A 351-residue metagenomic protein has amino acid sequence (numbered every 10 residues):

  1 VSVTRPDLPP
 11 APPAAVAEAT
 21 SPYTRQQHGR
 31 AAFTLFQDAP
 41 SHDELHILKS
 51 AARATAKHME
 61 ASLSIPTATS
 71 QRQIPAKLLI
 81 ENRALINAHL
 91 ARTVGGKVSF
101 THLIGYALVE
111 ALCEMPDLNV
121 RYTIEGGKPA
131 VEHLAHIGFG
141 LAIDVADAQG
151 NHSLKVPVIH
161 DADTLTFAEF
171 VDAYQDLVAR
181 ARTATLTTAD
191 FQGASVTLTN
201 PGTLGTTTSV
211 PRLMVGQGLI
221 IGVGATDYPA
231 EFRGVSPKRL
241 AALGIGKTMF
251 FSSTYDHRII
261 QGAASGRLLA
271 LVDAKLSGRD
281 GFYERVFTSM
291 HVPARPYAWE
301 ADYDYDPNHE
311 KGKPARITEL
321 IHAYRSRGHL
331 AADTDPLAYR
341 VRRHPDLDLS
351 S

Functional and structural regions predicted by a protein language model:
V1-P314, R327, T334: C-terminal catalytic/motor cores of large multi-domain enzyme assemblies
Y305-S351: Extended, highly charged clamp/arch subdomains and adjacent linkers that form or line substrate-binding channels
